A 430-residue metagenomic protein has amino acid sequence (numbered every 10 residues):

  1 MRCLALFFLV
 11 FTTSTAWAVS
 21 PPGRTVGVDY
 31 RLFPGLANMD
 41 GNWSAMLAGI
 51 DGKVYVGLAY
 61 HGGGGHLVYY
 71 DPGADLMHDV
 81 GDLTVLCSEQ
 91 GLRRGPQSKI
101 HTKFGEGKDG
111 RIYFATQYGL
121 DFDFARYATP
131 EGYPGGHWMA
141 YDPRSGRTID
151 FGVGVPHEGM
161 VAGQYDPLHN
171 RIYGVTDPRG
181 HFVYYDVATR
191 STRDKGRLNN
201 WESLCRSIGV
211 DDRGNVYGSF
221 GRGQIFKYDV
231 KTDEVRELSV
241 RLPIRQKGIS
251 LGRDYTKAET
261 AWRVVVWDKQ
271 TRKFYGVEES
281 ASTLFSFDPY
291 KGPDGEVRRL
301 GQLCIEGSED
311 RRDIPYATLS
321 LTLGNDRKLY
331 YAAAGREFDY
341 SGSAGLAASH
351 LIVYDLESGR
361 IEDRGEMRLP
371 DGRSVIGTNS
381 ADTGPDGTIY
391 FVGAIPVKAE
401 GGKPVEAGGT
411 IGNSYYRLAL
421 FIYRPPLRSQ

Functional and structural regions predicted by a protein language model:
V19-M39: A short helix->beta-strand "capping" segment at the edge of beta-propeller domains
Y30-G35, G81-P96, I149-E158, L198-W201 (+3 more regions): Surface-exposed loop and turn segments in beta-propeller and other repeat-based domains that flank or scaffold
L32-G65: Beta-strand-rich domains and repeat architectures in extracellular enzymes and scaffolds, especially beta-propellers
D40-A45, S88-F104, H157-Q164, E202-D211 (+4 more regions): Repeated scaffold domains used in trafficking and secretory/extracellular systems, primarily beta-propellers
A48-D51, E106-D109, D166-H169, V210-R213 (+3 more regions): Residue-level detector of Asp-centered blade-edge/turn motifs that repeat once per structural unit in beta-propeller
F114-Y133, A332-A348, A394-Y415: Short, conserved, GDST-rich strand-edge loop motifs in beta-rich repeat architectures
R311-D355, P370, I376-N379: Loop/turn-rich, solvent-exposed surfaces of beta-rich toroidal or solenoidal domains
G377-Q430: Blade-level signature of beta-propeller repeat domains, shared across WD40, Kelch, NHL, RCC1 and BNR/Asp-box propellers
